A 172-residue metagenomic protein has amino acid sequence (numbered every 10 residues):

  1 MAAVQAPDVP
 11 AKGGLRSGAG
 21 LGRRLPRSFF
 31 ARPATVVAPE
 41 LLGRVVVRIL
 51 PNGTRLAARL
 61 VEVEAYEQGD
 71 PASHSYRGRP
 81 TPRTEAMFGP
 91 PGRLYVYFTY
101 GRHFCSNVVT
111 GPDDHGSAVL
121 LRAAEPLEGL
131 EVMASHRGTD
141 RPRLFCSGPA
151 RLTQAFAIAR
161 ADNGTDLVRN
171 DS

Functional and structural regions predicted by a protein language model:
A2-S172: Conserved, well-structured core segments that form or line functional sites
